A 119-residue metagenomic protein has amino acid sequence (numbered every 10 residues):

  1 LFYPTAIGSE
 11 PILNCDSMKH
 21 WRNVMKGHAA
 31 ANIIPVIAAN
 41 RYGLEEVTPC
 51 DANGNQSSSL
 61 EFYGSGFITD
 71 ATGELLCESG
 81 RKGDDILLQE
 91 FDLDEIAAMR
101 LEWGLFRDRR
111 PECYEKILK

Functional and structural regions predicted by a protein language model:
L1-I86: CN hydrolase (nitrilase-like) catalytic-core segments centered on the catalytic cysteine and neighboring Lys/Glu
F2-P4, N23-K26, E90-F91, M99 (+1 more regions): Short, surface-exposed linear patches
R41, I96-K119: Cysteine/selenocysteine-centered motifs that mediate thiol-based redox chemistry or coordinate metal-sulfur cofactors
E45-E46, G83, Q89-E90, F106 (+1 more regions): Flexible domain-boundary/linker segments
G83-L101: A short, polar/charged loop-to-alpha-helix boundary motif
